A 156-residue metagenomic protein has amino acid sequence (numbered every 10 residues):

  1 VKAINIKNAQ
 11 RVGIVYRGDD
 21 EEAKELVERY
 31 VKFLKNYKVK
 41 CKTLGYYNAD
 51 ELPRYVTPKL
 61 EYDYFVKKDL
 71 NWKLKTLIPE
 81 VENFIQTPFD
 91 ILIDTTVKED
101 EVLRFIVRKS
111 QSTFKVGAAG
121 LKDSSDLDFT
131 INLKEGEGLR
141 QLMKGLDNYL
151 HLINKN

Functional and structural regions predicted by a protein language model:
V1-R11, E21-K24: Short N-terminal or domain-adjacent regulatory/targeting segments
R11, V39-K42, F114: Residues at the starts of beta-strands that form the adenosine-phosphate
I14, T43-G45, G117: Structural beta-sheet core signal
V15-D19, Y46-Y47, T95-V97: Structural motif
D20-V39: Histidine-anchored nucleotide/phosphate-binding helix
K35-N83: Conserved nucleotide-cofactor-binding alpha/beta core module
D69-L133: Active-site and donor-binding regions of nucleotide-sugar-utilizing enzymes
S125-N156: Active-site-proximal region of nucleotide-activated glycan assembly enzymes, centered on histidine/acidic-rich loops
